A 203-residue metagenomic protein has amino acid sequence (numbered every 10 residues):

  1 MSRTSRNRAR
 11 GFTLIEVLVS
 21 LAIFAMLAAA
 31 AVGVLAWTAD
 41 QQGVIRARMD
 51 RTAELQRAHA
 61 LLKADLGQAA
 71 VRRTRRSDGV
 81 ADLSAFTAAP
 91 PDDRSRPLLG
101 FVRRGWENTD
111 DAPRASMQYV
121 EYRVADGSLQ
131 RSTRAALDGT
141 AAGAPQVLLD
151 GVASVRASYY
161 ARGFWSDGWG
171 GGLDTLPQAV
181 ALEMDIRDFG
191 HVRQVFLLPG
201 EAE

Functional and structural regions predicted by a protein language model:
M1-S2, R8-L35: N-terminal single-pass transmembrane signal-anchor helix
A31-L137: Extracytoplasmic beta-strand-rich oligomerization domains located immediately C-terminal to a leader/signal peptide
D110-R114, T140-A144, D167-G171: Short histidine-centered beta-strand/loop micro-motifs that create catalytic or ligand/metal-coordination sites
A115-S116, V124-A125, G143-Q146, G151 (+1 more regions): Flexible, low-complexity segments enriched in proline/glycine/serine and punctuated by aromatic residues
Q118-V120, A144-Q146, G190-F196: Short beta-strand segments
T133-V147: Short aromatic-glycine motifs in intrinsically disordered, low-complexity regions
G151-E203: Short linear sequence signals and composition-biased patches located at protein termini or domain-edge surfaces
